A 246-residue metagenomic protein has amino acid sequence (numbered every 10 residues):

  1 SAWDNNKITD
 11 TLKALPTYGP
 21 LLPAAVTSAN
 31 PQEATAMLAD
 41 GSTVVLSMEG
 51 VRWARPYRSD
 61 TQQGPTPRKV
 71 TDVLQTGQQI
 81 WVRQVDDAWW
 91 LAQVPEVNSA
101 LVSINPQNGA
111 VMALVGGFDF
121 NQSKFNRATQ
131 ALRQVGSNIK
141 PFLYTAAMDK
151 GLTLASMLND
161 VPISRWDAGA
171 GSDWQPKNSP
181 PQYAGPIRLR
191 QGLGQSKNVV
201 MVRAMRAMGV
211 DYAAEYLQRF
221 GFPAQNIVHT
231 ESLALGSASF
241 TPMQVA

Functional and structural regions predicted by a protein language model:
S1, Q107-A110, P141-M148, A238-A246: Active-site-proximal alpha-helical segments within enzyme catalytic domains
S1-R133, S137-I139, A155-S156, D211-L217 (+1 more regions): Periplasmic/cell-envelope proteins involved in peptidoglycan metabolism and beta-lactam response
P16, R68-T71, D119, R133-N138 (+7 more regions): Soluble non-cytosolic domains of exported or imported proteins
L38, N105, A113-G116, P162 (+2 more regions): Active-site proximal loops enriched in glycine and acidic residues that flank catalytic Cys/His/Asp and coordinate
R83, L114, F118, A128 (+8 more regions): Structured segments of extracytoplasmic/periplasmic soluble domains in secreted or envelope-associated proteins
Q107, L152-A213: Conserved catalytic neighborhood of penicillin-recognizing serine enzymes
P141, V199, S232: Conserved glycosyltransferase catalytic-site signature
F222-A246: Active-site-proximal helix/loop microenvironment of the serine DD-peptidase/beta-lactamase transpeptidase fold
